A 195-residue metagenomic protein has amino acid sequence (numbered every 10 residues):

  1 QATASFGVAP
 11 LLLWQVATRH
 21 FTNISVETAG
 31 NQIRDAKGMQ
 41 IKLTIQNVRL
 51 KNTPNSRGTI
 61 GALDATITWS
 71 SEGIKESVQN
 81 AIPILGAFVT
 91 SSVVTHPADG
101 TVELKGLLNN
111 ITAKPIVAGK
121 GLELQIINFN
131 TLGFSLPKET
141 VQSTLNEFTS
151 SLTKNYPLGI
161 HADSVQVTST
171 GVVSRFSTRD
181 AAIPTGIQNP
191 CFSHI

Functional and structural regions predicted by a protein language model:
A2-I84, S92, P97-T101: N-terminal beta-strand/beta-hairpin edge segment
V8-P10, G30-Q32, I45-R49, W69-G73 (+4 more regions): Beta-strand elements of well-folded, non-transmembrane domains
S77-V89, H96, A118-H161: Extended amphipathic ligand-handling, pore-lining, and cofactor/metal-binding catalytic surfaces
V93-V94, A113-V117, S164-V165: A structural signal for short hydrophobic beta-strand segments in well-ordered beta-sheet cores
A98, L107-N109, G159: Residues that act as N-cap/strand-start positions at coil-to-secondary-structure junctions
G100-V102, L122, V172-V173: Hydrophobic residues embedded in beta-strands of well-ordered beta-sheets
L136-I195: Extracytoplasmic/luminal low-complexity segments enriched in Pro/Gly and acidic/polar residues that act as flexible
